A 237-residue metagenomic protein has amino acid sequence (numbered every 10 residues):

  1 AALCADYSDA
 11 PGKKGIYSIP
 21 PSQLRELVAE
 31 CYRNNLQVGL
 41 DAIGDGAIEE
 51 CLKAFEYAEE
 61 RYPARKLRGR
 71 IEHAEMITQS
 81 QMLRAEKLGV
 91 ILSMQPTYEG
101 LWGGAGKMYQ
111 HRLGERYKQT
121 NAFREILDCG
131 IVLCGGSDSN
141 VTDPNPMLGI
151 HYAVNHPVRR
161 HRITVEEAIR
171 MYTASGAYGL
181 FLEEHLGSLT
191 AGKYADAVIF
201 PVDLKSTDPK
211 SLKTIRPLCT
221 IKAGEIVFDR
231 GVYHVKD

Functional and structural regions predicted by a protein language model:
A1-L3, G89-Q95, G130: Divalent-metal coordination cores built from histidine and acidic residues
A1-N35, E60, M82: Active-site-adjacent helix-turn-beta-strand microarchitecture at beta-sheet edges that either contains or buttresses
I19-L24, H73, I77, K118: Secondary-structure capping and boundary motifs in well-ordered enzyme cores
V28-G39, G46-G69, H73, L83 (+2 more regions): His/Asp/Glu-enriched, well-ordered alpha-helical/loop segment that forms or immediately abuts the divalent-metal
I77-I91: Short amphipathic alpha-helices and their capping/turn segments at secondary-structure boundaries
S206-P209, K236-D237: A short, polar/charged loop-to-alpha-helix boundary motif
V227-D237: Glycine- and charge-enriched low-complexity intrinsically disordered segments
